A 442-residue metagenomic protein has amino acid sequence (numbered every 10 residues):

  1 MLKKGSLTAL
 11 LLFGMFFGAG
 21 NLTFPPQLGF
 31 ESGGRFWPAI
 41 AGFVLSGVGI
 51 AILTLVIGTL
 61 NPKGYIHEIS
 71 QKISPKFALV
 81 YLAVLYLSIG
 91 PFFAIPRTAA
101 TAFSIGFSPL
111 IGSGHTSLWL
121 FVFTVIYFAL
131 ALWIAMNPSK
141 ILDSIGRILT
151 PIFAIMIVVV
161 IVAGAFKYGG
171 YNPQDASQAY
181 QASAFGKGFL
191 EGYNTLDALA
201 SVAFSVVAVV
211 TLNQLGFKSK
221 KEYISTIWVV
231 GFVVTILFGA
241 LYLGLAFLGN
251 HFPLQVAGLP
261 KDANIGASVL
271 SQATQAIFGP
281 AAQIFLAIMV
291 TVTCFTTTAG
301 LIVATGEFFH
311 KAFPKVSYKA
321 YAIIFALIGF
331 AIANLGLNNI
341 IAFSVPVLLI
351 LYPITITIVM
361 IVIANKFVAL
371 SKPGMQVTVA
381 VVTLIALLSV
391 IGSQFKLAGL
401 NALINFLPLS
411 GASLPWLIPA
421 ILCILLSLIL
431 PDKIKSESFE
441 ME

Functional and structural regions predicted by a protein language model:
A9-F17, L87, A163-G170, A179-L245 (+3 more regions): Hydrophobic, membrane-embedded alpha-helices of multi-pass small-molecule transporters
G49, L53, I152-G164, I227-L254 (+1 more regions): Selective recognition of specific alpha-helical transmembrane segments in multi-pass small-molecule
L60-G64, E68, Y127-L149, Q214-F217 (+2 more regions): Membrane-water interface regions at transmembrane-helix termini and the short interhelical loops of multi-pass membrane
Y65-Q71, L241-F295, P346: TM-loop-TM module centered on a large, flexible mid-protein loop between adjacent transmembrane helices in multi-pass
P91, I95, A154-Y180, A198-L199 (+3 more regions): Hydrophobic alpha-helical segments and their helix-loop junctions in multi-pass secondary transporters
M136-G164, S344-I356, M375-T383: Membrane-interface loop-to-helix entry segments
N137-I148, F185, A208-L237, Q255-V269 (+1 more regions): Hydrophobic, small-residue-rich membrane helices and short re-entrant helix-turn-helix hairpins that build
K167, S371, M375-E442: A generic transmembrane alpha-helix motif of multi-pass inner-membrane proteins
